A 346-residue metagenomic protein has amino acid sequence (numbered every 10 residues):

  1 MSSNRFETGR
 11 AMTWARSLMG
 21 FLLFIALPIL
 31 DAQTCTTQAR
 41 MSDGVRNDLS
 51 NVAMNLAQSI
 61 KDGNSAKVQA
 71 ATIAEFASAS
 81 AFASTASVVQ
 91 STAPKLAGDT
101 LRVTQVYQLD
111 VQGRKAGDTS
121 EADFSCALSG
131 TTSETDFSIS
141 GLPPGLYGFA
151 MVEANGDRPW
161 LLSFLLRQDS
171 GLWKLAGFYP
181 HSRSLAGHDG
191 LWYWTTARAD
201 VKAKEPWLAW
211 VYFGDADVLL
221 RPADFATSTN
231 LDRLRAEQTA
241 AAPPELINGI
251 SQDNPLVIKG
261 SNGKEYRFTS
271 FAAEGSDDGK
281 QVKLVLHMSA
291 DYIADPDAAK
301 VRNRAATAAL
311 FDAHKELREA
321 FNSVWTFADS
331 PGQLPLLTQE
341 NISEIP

Functional and structural regions predicted by a protein language model:
N4-M19: Bacterial N-terminal signal peptides that target proteins for export
S17-I29: Bacterial N-terminal signal peptides
A32-D62, A74, G177-W192: Short, low-complexity N-terminal intrinsically disordered segments enriched in polar/charged residues
C35-T36, R40-G44, S50-M54, A66-S133 (+1 more regions): Short solvent-exposed beta->alpha transition segments
L56-V68, A197, V201-W207: Short helix-adjacent coil turns
R114, P143-P144, E245-K283: Intrinsically disordered, low-complexity, charge-biased linker/tail regions
D123, F149-H188, E265-A294, A308-E344: Short beta-strand edge/turn micro-motifs at domain boundaries
S182-E265: Acidic, serine/threonine- and glycine-rich low-complexity intrinsically disordered segments that serve as flexible
